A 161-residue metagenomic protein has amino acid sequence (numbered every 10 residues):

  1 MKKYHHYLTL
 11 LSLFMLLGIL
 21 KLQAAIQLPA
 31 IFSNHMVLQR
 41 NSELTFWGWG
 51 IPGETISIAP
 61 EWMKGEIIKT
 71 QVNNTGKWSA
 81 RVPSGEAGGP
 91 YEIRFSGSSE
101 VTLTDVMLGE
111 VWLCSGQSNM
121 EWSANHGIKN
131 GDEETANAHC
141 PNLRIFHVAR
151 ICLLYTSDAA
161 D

Functional and structural regions predicted by a protein language model:
M1-A25: Bacterial Sec-dependent N-terminal signal peptides
K3-Y4, Q117, A159: Intrinsically disordered, low-complexity peptide-like regions
A24-P52, V106-E110, C114: Non-catalytic, glycine-rich low-complexity segments
Q27-P29, G76, S157: Cell-envelope/ECM-targeting effectors and their regulatory/trafficking segments
I51, N119, D161: Short, flexible micro-motifs
E54-W112: Extended acidic/polar, glycine-enriched regions that form or flank non-catalytic beta-rich accessory modules
V101-L154: An acidic-aromatic loop/edge-strand motif
Y155-D161: Conserved small/polar residues in nucleotide/adenosyl-binding loops
